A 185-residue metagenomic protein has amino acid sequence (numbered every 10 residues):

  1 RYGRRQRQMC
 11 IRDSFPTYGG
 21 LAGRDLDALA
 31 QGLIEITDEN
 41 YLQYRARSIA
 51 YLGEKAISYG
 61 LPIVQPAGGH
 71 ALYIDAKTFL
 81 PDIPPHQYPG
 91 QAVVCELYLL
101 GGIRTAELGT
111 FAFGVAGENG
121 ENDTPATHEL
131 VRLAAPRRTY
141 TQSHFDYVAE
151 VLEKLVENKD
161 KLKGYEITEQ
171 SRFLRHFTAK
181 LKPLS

Functional and structural regions predicted by a protein language model:
R1-I11: Single conserved hydrophobic/aromatic residue that forms the stacking wall/gate of nucleotide- or nucleobase-binding
M9-C10, D75-T78, D82: Active-site loops and adjacent core secondary-structure elements that bind or stabilize anionic groups
R12-I34, P62-G68: PLP-dependent aminotransferase class I/II
G32-I57, P81-Q91: Structural signature of PLP-dependent enzymes
I36, L100, A112-S185: PLP-dependent enzyme catalytic core of the Aspartate aminotransferase-like
I49-A50, V64-A76: Conserved glycine-rich beta-strand-loop-beta hairpin in the small C-terminal domain of fold type I
A67-A71, A92-V94, L100-T105, T127-R132: Active-site lining segments that contact anionic ligands and/or coordinate catalytic metals
